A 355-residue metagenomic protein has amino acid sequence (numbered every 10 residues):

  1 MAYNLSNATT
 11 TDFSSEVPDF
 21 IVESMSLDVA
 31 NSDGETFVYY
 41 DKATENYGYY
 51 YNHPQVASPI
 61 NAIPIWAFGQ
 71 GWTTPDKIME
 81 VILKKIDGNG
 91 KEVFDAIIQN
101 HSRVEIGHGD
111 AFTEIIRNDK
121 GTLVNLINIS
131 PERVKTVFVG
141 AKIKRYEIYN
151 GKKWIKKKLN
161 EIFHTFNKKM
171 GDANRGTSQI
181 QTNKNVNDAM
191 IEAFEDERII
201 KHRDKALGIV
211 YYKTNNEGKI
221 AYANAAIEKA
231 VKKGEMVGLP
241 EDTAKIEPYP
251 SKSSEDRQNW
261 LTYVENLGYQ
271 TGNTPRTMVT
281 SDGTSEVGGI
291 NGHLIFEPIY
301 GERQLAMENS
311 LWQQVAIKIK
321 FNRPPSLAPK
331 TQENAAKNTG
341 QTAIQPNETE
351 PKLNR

Functional and structural regions predicted by a protein language model:
M1-Y249, Q332-A335, T339-R355: Structured, contiguous alpha/beta core segments that scaffold functional sites
E132-R133, K142-W154, G218-H293, E297-L327 (+1 more regions): Long amphipathic alpha-helical segments
